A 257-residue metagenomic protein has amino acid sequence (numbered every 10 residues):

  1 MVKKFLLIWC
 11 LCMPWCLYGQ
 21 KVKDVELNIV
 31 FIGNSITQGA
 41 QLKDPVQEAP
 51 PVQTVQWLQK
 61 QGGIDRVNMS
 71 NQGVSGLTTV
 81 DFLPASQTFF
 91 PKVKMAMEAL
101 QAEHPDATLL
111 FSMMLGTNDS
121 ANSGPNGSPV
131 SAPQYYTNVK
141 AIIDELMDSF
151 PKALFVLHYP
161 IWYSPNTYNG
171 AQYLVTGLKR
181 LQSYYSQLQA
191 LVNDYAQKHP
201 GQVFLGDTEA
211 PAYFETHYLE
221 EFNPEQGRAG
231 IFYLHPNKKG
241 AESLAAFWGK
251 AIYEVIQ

Functional and structural regions predicted by a protein language model:
M1-D24: Bacterial Sec-dependent N-terminal signal peptides
G19-G73, A102-E103: Serine-esterase "nucleophile elbow" of acetyl-processing enzymes
N28-G33, T37, N68-G73, L109-L115 (+4 more regions): Structural recognition of the beta-strand scaffold that forms the well-ordered cores of secreted hydrolase catalytic
A40, T79-L83, N118-Y135, Y173-G177: Surface-exposed cleft-lining segments at the edges of enzyme active sites
S75-E98, L219-G230: Charged, often glycine-rich, active-site loop that binds/positions anionic groups
Q87-Q134, Y163-S164: Oxyanion-hole/transition-state-stabilizing segment in secreted/luminal serine hydrolases and related acyltransferases
Y163-E209, K238-A241: Substrate-gating cap/lid alpha-helix
E225-Q257: Histidine-centered active-site loop/cap adjacent to the catalytic His in serine esterases/O-acetyl transfer systems
